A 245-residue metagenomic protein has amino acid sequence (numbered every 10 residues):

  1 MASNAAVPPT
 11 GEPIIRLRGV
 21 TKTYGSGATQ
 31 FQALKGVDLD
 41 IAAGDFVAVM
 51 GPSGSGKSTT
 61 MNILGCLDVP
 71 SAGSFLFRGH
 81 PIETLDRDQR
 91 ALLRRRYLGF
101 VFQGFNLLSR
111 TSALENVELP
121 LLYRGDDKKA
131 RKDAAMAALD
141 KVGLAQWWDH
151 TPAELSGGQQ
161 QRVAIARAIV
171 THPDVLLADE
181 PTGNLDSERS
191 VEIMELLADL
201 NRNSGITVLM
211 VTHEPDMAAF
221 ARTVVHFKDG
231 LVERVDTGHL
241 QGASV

Functional and structural regions predicted by a protein language model:
M1-T23, E233-V245: ABC-family P-loop ATPase nucleotide-binding domain
P13-F227: ABC family nucleotide-binding domain
